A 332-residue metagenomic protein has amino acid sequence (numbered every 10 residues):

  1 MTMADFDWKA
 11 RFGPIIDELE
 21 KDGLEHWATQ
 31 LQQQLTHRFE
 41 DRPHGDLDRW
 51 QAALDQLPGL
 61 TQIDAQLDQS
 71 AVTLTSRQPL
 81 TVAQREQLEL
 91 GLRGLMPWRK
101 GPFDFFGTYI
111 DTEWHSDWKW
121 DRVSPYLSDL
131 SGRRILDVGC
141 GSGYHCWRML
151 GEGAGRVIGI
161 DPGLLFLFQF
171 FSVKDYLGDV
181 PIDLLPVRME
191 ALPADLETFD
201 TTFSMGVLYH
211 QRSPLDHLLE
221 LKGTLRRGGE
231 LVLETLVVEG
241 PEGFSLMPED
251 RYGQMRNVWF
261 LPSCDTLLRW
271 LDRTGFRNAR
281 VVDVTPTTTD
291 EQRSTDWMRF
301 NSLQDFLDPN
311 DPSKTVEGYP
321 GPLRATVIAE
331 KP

Functional and structural regions predicted by a protein language model:
M1-S116, D175, M247-E249, L268 (+2 more regions): N-terminal accessory regions of S-adenosyl-L-methionine
R133-G141: Conserved class I S-adenosyl-L-methionine
S142-G153: Conserved SAM-binding loop of SAM-dependent methyltransferases across substrates and taxa, primarily the Class I
L192-T202: A short acidic, Gly/Pro-enriched loop at the edge of an enzyme's catalytic core that lines a small-molecule cofactor
D200-P214: A short SAM/SAH-binding and catalytic strip from SAM-dependent methyltransferases
L215-E230: A short glycine-rich, Lys/Arg-flanked "PGG" loop and its adjoining helix->strand segment in the class I
L236-V258: Short, glycine-/aromatic-enriched active-site segment of Class I SAM-dependent methyltransferases
W259-G275: Short alpha-helix
